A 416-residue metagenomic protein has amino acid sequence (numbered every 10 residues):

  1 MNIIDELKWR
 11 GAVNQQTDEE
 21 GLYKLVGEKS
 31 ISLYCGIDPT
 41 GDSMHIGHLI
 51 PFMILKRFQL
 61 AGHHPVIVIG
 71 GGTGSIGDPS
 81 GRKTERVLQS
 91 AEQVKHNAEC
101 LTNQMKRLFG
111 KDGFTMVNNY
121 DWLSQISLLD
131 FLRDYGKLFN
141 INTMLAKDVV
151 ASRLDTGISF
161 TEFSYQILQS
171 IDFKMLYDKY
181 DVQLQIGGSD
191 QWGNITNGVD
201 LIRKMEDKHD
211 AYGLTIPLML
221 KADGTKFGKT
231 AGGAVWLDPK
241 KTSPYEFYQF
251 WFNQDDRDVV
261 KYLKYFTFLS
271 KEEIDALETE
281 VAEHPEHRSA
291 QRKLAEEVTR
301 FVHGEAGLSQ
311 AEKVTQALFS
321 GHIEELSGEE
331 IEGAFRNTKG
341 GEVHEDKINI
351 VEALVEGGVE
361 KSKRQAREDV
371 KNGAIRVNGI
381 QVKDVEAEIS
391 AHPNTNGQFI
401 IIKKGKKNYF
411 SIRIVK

Functional and structural regions predicted by a protein language model:
M1-Q191, I195-V199, E206-Y212, T225: NTP-dependent nucleotidyl-transfer catalytic core
I202-K416: Conserved nucleotide- and phosphate/pyrophosphate-binding catalytic cores in adenylate/nucleotidyl-handling enzymes
